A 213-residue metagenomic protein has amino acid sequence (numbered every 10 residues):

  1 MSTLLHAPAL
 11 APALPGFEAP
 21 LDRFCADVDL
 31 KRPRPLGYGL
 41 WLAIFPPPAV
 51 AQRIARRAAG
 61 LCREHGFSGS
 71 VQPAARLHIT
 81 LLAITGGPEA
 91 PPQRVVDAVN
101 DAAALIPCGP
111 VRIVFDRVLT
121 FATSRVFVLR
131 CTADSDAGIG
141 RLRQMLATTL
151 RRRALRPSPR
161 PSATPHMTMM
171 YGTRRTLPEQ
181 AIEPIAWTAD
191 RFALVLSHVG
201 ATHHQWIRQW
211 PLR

Functional and structural regions predicted by a protein language model:
M1-R213: Histidine-dependent nucleotide/RNA phosphoesterase domain, centered on the 2H-phosphoesterase fold with its duplicated
